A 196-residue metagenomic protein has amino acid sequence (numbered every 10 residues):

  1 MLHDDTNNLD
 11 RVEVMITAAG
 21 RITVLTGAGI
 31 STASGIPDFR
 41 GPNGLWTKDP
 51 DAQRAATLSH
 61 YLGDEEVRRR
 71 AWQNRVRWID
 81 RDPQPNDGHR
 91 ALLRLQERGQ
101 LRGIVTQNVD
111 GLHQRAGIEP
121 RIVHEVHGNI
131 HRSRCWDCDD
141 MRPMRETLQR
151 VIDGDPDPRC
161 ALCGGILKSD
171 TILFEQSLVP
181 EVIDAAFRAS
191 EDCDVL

Functional and structural regions predicted by a protein language model:
M1-L196: Conserved catalytic core of sirtuin-type NAD+-dependent deacylases
